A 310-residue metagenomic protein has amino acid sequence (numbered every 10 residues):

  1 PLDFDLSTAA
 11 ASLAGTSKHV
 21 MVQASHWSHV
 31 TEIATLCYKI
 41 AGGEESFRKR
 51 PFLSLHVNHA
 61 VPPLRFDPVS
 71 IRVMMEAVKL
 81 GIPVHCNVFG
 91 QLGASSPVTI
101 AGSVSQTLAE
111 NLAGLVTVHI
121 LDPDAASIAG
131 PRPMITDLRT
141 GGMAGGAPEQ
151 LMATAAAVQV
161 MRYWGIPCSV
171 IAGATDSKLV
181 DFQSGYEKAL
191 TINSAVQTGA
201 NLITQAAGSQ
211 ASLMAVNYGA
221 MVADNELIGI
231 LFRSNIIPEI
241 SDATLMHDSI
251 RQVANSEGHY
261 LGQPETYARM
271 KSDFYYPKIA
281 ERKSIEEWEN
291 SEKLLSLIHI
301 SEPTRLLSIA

Functional and structural regions predicted by a protein language model:
P1, H85, L231, L245 (+1 more regions): Intrinsic structural disorder
P1-N201: Helix-rich catalytic cores of soluble enzyme domains
C168, K178-K278: C-terminal catalytic subdomain
S284-N290: A C-terminal functional module that forms or caps the active site or interfaces directly with catalytic machinery
L294-L295: Conserved bacterial/organellar gene-expression machines centered on ribosome-associated P-loop NTPases
I298-A310: Single conserved hydrophobic/aromatic residue that forms the stacking wall/gate of nucleotide- or nucleobase-binding
